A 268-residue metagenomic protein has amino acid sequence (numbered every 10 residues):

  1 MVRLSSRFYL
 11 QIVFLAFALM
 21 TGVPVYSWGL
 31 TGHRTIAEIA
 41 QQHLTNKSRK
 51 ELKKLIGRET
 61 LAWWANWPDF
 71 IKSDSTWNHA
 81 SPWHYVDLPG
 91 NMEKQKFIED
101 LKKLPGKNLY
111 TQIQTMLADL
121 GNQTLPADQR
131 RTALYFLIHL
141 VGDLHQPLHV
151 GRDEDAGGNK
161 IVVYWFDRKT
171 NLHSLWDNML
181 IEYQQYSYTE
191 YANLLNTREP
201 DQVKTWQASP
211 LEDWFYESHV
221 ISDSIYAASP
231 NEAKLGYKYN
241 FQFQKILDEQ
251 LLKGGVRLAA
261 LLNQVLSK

Functional and structural regions predicted by a protein language model:
V2-V13: Bacterial N-terminal signal peptides that target proteins for export
F14-L19: Hydrophobic helical h-region of N-terminal Sec-dependent signal peptides in bacterial secretory/periplasmic proteins
G22-P24: N-terminal signal peptide c-region/cleavage motif recognized by signal peptidases
Y26-L140, P147, R152-K268: N-terminal, motif-rich segments that launch catalysis or mediate targeting to/interaction with membranes, typified by
